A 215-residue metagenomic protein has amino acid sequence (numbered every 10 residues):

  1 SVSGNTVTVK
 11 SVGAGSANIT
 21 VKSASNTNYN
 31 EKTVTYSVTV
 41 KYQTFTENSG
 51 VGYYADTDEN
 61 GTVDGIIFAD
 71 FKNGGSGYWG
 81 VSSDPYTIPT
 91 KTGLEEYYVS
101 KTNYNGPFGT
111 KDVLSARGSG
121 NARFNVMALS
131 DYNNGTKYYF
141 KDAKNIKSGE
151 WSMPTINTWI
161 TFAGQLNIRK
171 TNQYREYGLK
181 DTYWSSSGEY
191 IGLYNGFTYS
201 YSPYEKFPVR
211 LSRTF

Functional and structural regions predicted by a protein language model:
S1-Q43: Extracytoplasmic soluble-region selector
V2-G4, E31-T33, G120-A122, K147 (+2 more regions): Short, solvent-exposed coil/turn segments
T8-V9, E150-S152: A glycine-rich, coil/turn loop motif that links secondary-structure elements
K10, T27-Y29, R117-G118, R175 (+1 more regions): Sterically constrained small-residue positions within well-ordered secondary structures of folded domains
G15, S130-Y132, N157-W159: Histidine- and/or cysteine-centered catalytic micro-motif in compact active-site loops
V21-S23, Y29, M127, Y139 (+3 more regions): Mature, Sec-exported extracytoplasmic domains of Gram-positive
Y42-E150, G192-Y194, T198-F215: Short, compositionally biased
I156-F215: C-terminal, surface-exposed recognition/capping segments
